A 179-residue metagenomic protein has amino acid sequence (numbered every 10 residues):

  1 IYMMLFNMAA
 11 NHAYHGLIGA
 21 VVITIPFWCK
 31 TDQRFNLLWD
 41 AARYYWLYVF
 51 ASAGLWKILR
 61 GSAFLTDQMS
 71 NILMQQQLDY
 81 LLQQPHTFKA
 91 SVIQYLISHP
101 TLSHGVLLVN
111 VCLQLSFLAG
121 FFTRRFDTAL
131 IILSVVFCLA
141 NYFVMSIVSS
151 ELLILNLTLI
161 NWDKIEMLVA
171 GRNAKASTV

Functional and structural regions predicted by a protein language model:
I1, I23, A41-I58, P100-N141 (+1 more regions): Functionalized membrane-embedded alpha-helices
M4-G16, A53-F64: C-terminal ends of transmembrane alpha-helices and the immediately adjacent extracellular/lumenal or cytosolic loop
M4-H15, D32-F35, Y142-S150: Membrane-interface helix caps and helix-loop-helix hairpins in membrane proteins
F6, L59-A63, G120-R124, V144-I147: Juxtamembrane transmembrane-helix termini
L17-D32, V49, L153-M167: Hydrophobic cores of alpha-helical transmembrane segments in multi-pass inner/ER membrane proteins, independent
C29-L38, D127, D163-V179: Membrane-interface junctions at the ends of membrane-embedded or membrane-associated helices
A51-C112: Membrane-interfacial catalytic/cofactor-binding modules of polytopic membrane enzymes
I131-S134, C138-V169: C-terminal structured interaction module
